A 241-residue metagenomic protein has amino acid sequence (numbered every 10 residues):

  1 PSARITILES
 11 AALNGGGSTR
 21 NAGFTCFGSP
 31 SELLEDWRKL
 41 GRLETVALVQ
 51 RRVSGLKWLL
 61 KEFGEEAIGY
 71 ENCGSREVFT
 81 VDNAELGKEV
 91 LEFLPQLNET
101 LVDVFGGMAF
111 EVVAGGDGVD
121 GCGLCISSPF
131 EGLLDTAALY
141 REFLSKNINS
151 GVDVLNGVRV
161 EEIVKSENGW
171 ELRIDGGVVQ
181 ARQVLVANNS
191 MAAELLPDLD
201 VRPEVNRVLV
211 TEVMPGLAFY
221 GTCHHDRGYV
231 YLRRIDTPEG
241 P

Functional and structural regions predicted by a protein language model:
S2-R20: Glycine-rich FAD pyrophosphate-binding loop
S10, E65-N72, G177-P241: Active-site substrate-recognition segment that forms the wall of the catalytic cavity or substrate channel
G16, R20-R51: Glycine-rich active-site loop/strand segments that organize a redox cofactor
T19, L60, L196-L199: Short amphipathic alpha-helical segments
S31-W37, K61-S145, S150: Flavin (FAD/FMN) cofactor-binding and adjacent substrate-gating region of FAD-dependent oxidoreductase domains
V49-W58, E89: N-terminal FAD cofactor-binding segment of flavoenzymes
G121-R182, A187: Helical element adjacent to the flavin cofactor pocket in flavoenzyme catalytic cores
